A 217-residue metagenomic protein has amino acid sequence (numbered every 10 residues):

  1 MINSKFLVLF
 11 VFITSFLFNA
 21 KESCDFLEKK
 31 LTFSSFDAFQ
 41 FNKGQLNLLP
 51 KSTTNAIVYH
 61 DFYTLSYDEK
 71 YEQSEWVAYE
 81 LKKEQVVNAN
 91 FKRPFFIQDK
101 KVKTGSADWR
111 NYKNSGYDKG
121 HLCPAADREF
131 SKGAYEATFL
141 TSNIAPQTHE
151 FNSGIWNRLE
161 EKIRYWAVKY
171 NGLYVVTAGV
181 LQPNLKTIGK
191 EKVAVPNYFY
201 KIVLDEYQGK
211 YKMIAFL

Functional and structural regions predicted by a protein language model:
I2-S4, F16-L217: Domain-level detector for secreted/extracellular nuclease and nuclease-toxin modules, and for the ENPP-like C-terminal
F6-T14: Sec-dependent N-terminal signal peptides
